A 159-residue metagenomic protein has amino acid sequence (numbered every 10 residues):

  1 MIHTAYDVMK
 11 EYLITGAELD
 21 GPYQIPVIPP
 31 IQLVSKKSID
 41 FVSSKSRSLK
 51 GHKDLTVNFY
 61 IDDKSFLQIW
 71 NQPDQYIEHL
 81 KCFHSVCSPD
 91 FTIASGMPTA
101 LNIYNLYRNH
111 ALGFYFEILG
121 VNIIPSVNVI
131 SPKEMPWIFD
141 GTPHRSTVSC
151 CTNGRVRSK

Functional and structural regions predicted by a protein language model:
Y6-I77, M97: Non-catalytic, usually N-terminal nucleic-acid engagement modules in DNA/RNA processing proteins
L49, I69-K159: Eukaryote-skewed repeat-based solenoidal scaffolds used as protein-protein interaction platforms, primarily
